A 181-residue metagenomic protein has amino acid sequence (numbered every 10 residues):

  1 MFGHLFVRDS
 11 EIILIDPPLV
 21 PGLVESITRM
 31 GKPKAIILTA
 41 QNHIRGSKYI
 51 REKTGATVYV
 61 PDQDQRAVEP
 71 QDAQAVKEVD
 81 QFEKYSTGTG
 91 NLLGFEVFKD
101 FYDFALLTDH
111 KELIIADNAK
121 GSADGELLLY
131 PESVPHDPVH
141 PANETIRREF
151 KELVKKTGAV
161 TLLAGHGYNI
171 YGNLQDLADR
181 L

Functional and structural regions predicted by a protein language model:
M1-S10, T54, K156, Q175-D176: Zn-dependent metallo-beta-lactamase
M1-V7, I12-S26: Active-site-flanking structural segment that lines cofactor/substrate pockets
F2-H4, E83, D103-F104: Residue-level detector of beta-strand structural context in well-folded domains
H4, V24-I27, P33, Y130 (+1 more regions): Residue-level signal for well-ordered alpha-helical segments
D9, S86-T89: A short, polar/charged loop/turn motif at coil->beta-strand junctions and beta-hairpin connectors
D9-S10, M30-P33, E52-A56, T108-E112 (+1 more regions): Short glycine/proline-enriched coil/turn segments at helix->beta-strand junctions
I12-L14, N91, E96-R180: Metallo-beta-lactamase
L19-T87: Active-site HxH/HxHxD metal-binding segment of metal-dependent hydrolases
